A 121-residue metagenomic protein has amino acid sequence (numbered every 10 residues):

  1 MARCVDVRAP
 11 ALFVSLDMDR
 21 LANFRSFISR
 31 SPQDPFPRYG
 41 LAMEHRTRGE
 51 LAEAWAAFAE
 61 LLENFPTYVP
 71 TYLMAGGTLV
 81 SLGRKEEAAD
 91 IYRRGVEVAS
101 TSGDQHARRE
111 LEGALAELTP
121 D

Functional and structural regions predicted by a protein language model:
R30, E63-F65, V98, S102: Structural marker of alpha-solenoid helical repeat scaffolds
K85-D104, A116: TPR/TPR-like (Sel1-like) alpha-helical repeat modules
